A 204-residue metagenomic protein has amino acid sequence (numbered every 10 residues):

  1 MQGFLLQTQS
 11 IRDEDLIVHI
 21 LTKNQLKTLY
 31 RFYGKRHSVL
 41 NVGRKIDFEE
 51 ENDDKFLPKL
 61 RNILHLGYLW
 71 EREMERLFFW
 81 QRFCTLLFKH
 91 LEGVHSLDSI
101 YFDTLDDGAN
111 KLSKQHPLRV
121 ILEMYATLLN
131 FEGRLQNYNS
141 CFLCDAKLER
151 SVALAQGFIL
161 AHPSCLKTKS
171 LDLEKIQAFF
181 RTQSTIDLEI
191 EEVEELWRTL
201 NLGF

Functional and structural regions predicted by a protein language model:
M1-E14, L21-F204: Non-catalytic alpha-helical scaffolds and adjoining flexible linkers that form interface surfaces for assembly
